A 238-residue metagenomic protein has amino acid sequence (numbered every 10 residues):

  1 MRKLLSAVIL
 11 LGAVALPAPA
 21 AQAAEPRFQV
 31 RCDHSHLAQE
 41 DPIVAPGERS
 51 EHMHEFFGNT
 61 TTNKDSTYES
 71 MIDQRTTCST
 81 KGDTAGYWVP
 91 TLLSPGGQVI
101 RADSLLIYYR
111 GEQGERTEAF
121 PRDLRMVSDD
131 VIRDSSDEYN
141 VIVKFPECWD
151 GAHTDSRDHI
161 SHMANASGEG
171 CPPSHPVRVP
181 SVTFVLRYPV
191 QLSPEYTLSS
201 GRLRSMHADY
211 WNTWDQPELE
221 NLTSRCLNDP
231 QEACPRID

Functional and structural regions predicted by a protein language model:
M1-A23: Secretory targeting and sorting signals
A24-E51, E55-K144, D150-D238: Primary mode marks residue(s) on the alpha4-beta5-alpha5 output face of response regulator receiver
